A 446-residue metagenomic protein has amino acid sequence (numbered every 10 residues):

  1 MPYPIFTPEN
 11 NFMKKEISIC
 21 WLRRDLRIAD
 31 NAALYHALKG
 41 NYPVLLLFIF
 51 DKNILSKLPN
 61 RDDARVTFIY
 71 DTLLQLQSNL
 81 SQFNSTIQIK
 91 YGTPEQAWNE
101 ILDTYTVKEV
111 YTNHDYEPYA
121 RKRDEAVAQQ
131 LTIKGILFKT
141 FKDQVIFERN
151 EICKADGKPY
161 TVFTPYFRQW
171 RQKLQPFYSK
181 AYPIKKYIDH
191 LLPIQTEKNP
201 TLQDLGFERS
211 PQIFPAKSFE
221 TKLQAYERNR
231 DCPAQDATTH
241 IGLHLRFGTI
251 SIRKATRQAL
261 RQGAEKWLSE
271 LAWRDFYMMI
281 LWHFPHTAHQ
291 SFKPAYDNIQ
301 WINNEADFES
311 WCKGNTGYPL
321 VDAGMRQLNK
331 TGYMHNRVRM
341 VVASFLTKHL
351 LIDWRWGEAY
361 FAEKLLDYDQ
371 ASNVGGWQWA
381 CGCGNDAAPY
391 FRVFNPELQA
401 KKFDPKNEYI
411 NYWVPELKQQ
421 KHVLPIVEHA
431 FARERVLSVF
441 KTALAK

Functional and structural regions predicted by a protein language model:
M1-F12: N-terminal amphipathic/basic-hydrophobic helices that include classical n-h-c signal peptides and signal-anchor
N10-L174, R326, S372, S438-A443: Trp/Phe/Arg-rich N-terminal binding region typifying the photolyase-homology
Y35, D322, A430-E434: A broad detector of short, well-ordered amphipathic alpha-helices that serve as recognition/interaction surfaces
P59, D63-T67, W311, A400 (+1 more regions): Charge-dense, low-complexity intrinsically disordered segments
I136, G157-Y296, A400-K446: Glycine/tryptophan-enriched, flexible segments
D236-N411: Active-site-proximal binding-pocket segments
